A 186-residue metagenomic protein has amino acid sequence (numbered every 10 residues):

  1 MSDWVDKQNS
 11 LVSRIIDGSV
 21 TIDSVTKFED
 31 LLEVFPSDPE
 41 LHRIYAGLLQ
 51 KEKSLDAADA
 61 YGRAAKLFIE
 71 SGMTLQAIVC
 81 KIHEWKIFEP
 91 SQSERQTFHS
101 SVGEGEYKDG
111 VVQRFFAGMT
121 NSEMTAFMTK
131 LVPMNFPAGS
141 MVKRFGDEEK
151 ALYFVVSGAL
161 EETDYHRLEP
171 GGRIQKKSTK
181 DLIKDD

Functional and structural regions predicted by a protein language model:
W4-V5, P39, A58: Helix-start (N-cap) detector for alpha-helical repeat units in TPR-like alpha-solenoids, especially tetratricopeptide
K7-L11, K27-L31, I44-Y45, A57 (+4 more regions): Structural register within alpha-helical repeat arrays
R14-I15, L48-L49, F68, K81 (+1 more regions): Residue at a conserved register position within TPR or TPR-like alpha-solenoid repeats
I15-V25, P39: Helix-turn-helix repeat elements of alpha-solenoid scaffolds
G18-I22, S54-L55, T74: TPR-repeat structural position
P36, I69-G72, E89: Short coil turns that delineate tetratricopeptide repeat
E89-P137, Q175-S178, L182-K184: Cyclic nucleotide-binding regulatory module and flanking cytosolic helices
F136, S140-D186: Cyclic nucleotide-binding regulatory domains
